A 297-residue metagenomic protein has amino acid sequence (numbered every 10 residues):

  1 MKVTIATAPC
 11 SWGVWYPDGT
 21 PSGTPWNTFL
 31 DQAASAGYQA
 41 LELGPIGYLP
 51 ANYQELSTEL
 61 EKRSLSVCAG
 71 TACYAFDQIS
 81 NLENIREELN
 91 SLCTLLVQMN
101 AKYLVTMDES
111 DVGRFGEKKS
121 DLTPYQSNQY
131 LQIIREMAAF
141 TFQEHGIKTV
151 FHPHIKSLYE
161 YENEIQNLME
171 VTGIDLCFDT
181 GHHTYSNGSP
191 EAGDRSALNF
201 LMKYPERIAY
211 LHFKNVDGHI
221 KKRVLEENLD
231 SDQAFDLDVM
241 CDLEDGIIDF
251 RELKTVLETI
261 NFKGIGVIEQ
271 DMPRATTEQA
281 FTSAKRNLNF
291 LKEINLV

Functional and structural regions predicted by a protein language model:
M1-S35, E61, N100, R135 (+3 more regions): Histidine-acidic metal/acid-base catalytic patches
V3-P9, L41-L43, V67-A72, L104-T106 (+4 more regions): Hydrophobic faces of well-ordered beta-strands that scaffold small-molecule active sites in alpha/beta enzyme cores
S11-G13, P45-G47, C73-F76, D108-G113 (+4 more regions): Active-site-proximal loop/turn and secondary-structure-junction residues that shape catalytic pockets, frequently
S11-P25, F76-R86, S120-Y125, D242: Active-site mouth loops of central-metabolism enzymes
A40-E61, R114-F115: Glycine-rich, proline-tolerant flexible connector loops at the mouths of alpha/beta enzymes
A51-L56, N81-I85, T277: Metal-dependent catalytic neighborhoods of phosphoester/phosphodiester hydrolases
E59-C73, Y130-F142, F250: Alpha-helix-loop-beta-strand connector modules within alpha/beta enzyme cores
N81-F178, Y185: Active-site acidic/histidine proton-transfer and metal-coordination neighborhood in alpha/beta enzyme cores
